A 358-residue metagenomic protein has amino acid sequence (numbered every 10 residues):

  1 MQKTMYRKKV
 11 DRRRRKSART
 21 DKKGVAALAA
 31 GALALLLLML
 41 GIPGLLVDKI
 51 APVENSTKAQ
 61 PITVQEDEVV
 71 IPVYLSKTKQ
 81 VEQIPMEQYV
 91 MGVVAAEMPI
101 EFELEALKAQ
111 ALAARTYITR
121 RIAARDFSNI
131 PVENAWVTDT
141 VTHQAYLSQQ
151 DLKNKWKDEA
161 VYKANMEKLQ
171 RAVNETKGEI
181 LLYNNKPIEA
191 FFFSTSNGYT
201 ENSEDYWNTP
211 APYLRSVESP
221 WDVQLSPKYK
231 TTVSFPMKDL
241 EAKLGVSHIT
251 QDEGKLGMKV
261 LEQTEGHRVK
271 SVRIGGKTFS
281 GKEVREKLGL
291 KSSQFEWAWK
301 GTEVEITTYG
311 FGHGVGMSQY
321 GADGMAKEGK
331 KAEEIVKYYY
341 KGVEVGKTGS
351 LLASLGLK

Functional and structural regions predicted by a protein language model:
M1-K358: Conserved, single-site charged/polar hotspot
